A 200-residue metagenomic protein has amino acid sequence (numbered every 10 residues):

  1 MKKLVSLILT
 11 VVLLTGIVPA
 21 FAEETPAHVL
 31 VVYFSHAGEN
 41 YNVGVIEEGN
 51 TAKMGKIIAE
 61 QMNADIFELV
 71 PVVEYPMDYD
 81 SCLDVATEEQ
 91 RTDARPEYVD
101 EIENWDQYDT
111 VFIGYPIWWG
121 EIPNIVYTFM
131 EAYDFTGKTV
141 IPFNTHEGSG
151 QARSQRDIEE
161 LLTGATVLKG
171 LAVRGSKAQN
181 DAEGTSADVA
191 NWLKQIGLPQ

Functional and structural regions predicted by a protein language model:
M1-L4, I8: Positively charged n-region of N-terminal signal peptides that target proteins for export
L9-I17, G197: Hydrophobic core
E23-Y108, G120, A190, K194-Q200: N-terminal beta1-alpha1-beta2 submodule of the flavodoxin-like/Rossmannoid cofactor-binding fold
L30-V32, F67, F112, I141-F143 (+1 more regions): Hydrophobic/aromatic beta-strand patches that form the interior of the parallel beta-sheet core in alpha/beta enzyme
E39-I46, I113-P116, I141-G148, G175-Q179: Second-shell loop/turn segments in exported
V45-G49, G120, G148-A152, Q179-E183 (+1 more regions): Soluble non-cytosolic domains of exported or imported proteins
P76-T166: Helix-loop-strand module that forms the ligand-binding subsite of alpha/beta enzymes
T166-Q200: Glycine-rich phosphate/pyrophosphate-binding loop and the adjoining helix
